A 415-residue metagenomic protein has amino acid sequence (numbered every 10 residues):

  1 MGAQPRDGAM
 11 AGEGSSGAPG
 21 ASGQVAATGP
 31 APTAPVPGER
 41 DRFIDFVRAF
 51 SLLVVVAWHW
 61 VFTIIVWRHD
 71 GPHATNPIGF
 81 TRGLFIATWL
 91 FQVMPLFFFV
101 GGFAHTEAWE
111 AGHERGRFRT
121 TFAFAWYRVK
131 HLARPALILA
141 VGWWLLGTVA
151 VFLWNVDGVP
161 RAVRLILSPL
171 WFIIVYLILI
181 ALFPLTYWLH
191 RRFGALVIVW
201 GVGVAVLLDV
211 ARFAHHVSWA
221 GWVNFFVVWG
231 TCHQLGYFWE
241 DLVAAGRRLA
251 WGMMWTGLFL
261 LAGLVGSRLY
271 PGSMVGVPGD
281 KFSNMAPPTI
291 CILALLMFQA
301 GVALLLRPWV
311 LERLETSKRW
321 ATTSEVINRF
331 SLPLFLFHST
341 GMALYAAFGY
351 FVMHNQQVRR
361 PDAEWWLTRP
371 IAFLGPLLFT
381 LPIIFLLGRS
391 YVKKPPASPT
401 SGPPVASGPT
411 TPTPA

Functional and structural regions predicted by a protein language model:
M1-G20: N-terminal acidic, proline/glycine-rich, low-complexity intrinsically disordered segments
G23-A415: Alpha-helical transmembrane segments and their immediate juxtamembrane cytosolic regions
